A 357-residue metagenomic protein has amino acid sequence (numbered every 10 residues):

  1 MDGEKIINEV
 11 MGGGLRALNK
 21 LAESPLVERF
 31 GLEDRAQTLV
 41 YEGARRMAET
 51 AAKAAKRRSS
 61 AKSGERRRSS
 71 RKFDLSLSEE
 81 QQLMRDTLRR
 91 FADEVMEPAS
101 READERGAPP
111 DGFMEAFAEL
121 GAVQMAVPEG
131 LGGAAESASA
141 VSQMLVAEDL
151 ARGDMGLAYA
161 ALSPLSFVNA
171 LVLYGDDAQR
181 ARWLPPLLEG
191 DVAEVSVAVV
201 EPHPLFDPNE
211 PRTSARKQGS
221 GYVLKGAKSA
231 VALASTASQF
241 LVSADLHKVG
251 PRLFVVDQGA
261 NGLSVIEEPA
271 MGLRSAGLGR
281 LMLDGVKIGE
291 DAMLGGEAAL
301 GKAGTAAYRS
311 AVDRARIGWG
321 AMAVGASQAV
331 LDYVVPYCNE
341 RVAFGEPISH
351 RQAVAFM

Functional and structural regions predicted by a protein language model:
M1-V95, F117, A122, K217-Q218 (+3 more regions): Flavin-dependent oxidoreductase catalytic core characteristic of acyl-CoA dehydrogenase/oxidase-like enzymes
K56-R57, A61, E119-D191, L233-Q239: Internal helix-loop-helix
L77, V265-M357: Glycine-rich beta->alpha junctions and the first turn(s) of the following alpha-helix
Q81, A92, V146, D176 (+5 more regions): Buried hydrophobic positions in well-ordered alpha/beta secondary-structure cores of metabolic enzymes
P109-P110: His/Cys-centered metal/cofactor-coordination and adjacent catalytic loops
G190-V200: A short, Trp-centered hydrophobic/proline-enriched beta-strand micro-motif
D207-K225: Cytochrome P450 C-terminal beta-domain/meander region
G221, K225-I266: A short core secondary-structure module
